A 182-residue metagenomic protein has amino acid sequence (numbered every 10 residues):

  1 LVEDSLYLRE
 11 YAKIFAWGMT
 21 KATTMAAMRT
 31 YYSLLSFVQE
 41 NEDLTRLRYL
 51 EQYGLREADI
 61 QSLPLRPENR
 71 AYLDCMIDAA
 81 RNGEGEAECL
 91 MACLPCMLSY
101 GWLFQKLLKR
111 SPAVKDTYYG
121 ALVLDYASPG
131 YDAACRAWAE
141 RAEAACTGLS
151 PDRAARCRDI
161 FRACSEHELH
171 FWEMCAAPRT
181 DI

Functional and structural regions predicted by a protein language model:
L1-K21, M91-G101, W172: Alpha-helical bundle segments that constitute or directly flank the non-heme di-iron/ferroxidase center
Y11-A12, F104, W138-A142: Extended amphipathic alpha-helical scaffold segments
F15-A22, A79-G83, L107-S111, A145 (+3 more regions): Secondary-structure edge/capping motif, primarily at the C-terminal ends of alpha-helices and the immediately following
G18, R48-Y49, R141: Residues within well-ordered alpha helices
A26-A133, R162, E166: Active-site-proximal alpha-helical scaffolds that flank and shape metal-associated catalytic sites
G130-F161: Long amphipathic all-alpha helical oligomerization modules
R156-I182: Acidic, carboxylate-rich catalytic segments that either coordinate divalent cations
